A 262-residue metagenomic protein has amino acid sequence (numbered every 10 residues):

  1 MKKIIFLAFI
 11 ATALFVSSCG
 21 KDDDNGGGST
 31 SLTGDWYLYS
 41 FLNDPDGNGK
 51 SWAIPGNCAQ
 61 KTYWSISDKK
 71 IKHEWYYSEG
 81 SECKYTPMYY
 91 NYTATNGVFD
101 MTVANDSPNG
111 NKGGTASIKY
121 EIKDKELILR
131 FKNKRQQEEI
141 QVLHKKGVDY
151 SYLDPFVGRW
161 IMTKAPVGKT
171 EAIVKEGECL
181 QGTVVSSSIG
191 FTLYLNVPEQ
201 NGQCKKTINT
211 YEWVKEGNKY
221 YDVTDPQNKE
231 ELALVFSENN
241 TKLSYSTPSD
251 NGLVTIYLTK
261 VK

Functional and structural regions predicted by a protein language model:
M1-F6: Bacterial N-terminal signal peptides that target proteins for export
A8, T12-N43, Q137-L153, K262: Bacterial Sec-dependent N-terminal signal peptides
C19-E79, Y89-Y92: N-terminal "mature head" segments of proteins
L38-K69, N111, M162-G190: Short, solvent-exposed loop/hinge segments that bridge or flank secondary-structure elements
S67-D124, S188-L253: Contiguous, well-ordered beta-strand patches that form the walls/edges of small beta-barrel/beta-sandwich domains
Y89-N96, R130-G158, K164, T207-G217 (+1 more regions): Edge beta-strand at a domain terminus
